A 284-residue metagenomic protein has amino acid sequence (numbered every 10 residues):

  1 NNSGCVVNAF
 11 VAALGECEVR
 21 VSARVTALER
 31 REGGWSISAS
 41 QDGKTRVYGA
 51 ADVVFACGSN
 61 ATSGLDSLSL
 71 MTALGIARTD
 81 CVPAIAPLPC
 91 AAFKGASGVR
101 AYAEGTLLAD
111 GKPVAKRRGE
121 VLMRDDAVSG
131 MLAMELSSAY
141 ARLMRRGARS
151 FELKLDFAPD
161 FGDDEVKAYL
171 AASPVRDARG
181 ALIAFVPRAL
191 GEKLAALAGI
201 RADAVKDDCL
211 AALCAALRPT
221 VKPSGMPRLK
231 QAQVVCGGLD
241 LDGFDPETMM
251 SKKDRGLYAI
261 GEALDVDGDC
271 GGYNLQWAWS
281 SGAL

Functional and structural regions predicted by a protein language model:
N1, D80-F93, G98, V221 (+1 more regions): Flavin (FAD/FMN) cofactor-binding core of flavoprotein oxidoreductases
N1-A12, N60-L65, C90-F93, A202-C209: Short beta-strand to alpha-helix junction loop
V21-W35: A conserved short coil-to-beta-strand element within the FAD-binding core of flavoproteins
V25, V47-T62, M71-T72, V121-D126 (+2 more regions): Short hydrophobic core segments
D52-K94: Glycine-rich loop(s) and the adjacent beta-strand/alpha-helix scaffold that form part
A56-L70, L74, D265-L284: A conserved FAD-binding loop/helix module that cradles the flavin
I76-V82, P87-D207: An anion/pyrophosphate-binding glycine-rich loop and adjacent beta-alpha core in soluble alpha-beta enzymes
E192-D267: A glycine-rich dinucleotide-binding beta-alpha-beta segment and adjacent secondary-structure elements that constitute
